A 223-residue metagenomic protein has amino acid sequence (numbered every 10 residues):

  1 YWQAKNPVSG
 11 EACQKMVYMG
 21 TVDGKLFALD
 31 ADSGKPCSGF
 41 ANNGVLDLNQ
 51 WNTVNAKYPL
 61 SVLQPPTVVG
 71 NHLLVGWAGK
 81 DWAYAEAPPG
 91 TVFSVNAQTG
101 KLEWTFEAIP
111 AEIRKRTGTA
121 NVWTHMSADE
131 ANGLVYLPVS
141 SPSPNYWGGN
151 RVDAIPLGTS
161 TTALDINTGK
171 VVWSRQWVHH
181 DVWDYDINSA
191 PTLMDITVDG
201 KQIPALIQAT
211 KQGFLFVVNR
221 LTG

Functional and structural regions predicted by a protein language model:
Y1-K25, Y58-Y84, P89-V92, G118-N150 (+2 more regions): Repeat-blade elements of multi-bladed beta-propeller folds
K5-G10, L26-K57, T91-R116, A131 (+3 more regions): Extracytoplasmic/lumenal domain signature
